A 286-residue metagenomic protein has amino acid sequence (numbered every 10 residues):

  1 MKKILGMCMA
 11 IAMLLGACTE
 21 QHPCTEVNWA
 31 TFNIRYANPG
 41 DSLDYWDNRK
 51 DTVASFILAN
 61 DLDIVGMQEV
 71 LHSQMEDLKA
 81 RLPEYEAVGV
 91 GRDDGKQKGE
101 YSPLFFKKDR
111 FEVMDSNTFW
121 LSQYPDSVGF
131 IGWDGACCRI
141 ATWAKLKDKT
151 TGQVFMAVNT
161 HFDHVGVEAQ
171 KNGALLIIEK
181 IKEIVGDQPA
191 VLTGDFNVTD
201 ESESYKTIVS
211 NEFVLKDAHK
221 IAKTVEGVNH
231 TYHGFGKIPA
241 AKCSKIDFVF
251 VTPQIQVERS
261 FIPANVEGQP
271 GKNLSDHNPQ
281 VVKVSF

Functional and structural regions predicted by a protein language model:
I4-L15: Sec-dependent N-terminal signal peptides
L15-R81, R92-E100, L175, F286: N-terminal, active-site-proximal structural segment of metallo-dependent hydrolase catalytic domains
E26-P39, S102, D115-F119, Q153-F162: Active-site-proximal beta-strand elements of phosphoester/diester hydrolases
R35, L71, H161-D163, F196-T199 (+1 more regions): Catalytic metal-binding/acid-base residues of hydrolase active sites
I64-F155, F261-P263: Structured beta-strand-rich core segments of catalytic domains in phosphoester-bond hydrolases
G66-Q68, G89-V90, V191-D195, D217-K220: Active-site neighborhood of phospho(di)ester-bond hydrolases with catalytic His/Asp-centered motifs
E168, N172, E179-A190, V198-F286: Metal-dependent phosphoester-hydrolase catalytic domains
